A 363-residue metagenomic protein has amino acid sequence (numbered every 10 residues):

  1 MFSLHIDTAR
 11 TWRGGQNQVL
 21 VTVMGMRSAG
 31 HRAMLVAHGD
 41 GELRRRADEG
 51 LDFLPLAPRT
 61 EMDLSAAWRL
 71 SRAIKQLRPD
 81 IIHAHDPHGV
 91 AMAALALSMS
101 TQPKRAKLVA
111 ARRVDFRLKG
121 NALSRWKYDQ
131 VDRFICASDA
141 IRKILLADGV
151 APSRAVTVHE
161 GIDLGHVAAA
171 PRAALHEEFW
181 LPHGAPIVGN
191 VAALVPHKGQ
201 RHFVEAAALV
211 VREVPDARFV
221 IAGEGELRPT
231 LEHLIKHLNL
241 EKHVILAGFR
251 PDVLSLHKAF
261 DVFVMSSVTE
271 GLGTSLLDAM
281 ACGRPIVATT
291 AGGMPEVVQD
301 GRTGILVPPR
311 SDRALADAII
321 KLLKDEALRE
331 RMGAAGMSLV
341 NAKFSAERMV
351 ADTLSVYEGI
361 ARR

Functional and structural regions predicted by a protein language model:
R13-M24, P186, N190-R212, F219 (+5 more regions): A conserved mid-protein helix/loop that constitutes part of the nucleotide-sugar donor-binding site
L35-A37, P285-A288, V298: Short hydrophobic beta-strand element within catalytic cores of glycosyltransferases and related nucleotide-activated
Q102-D139: A conserved, positively charged/aromatic
A140, G161: Carbohydrate-associated surface elements
V167-L181, K236, V350: A short helix/loop element that forms part of the nucleotide-sugar donor recognition site in Leloir-type
F249, V268: Aromatic "clamp/platform" in nucleotide-sugar-dependent glycosyltransferases that forms part of the donor/acceptor
D300-G301, I305-D312, K321-A327: Conserved acidic donor-binding segment of nucleotide-sugar-dependent glycosyltransferases
A314, K321, L328-K343, D352-S355: A short, well-ordered alpha-helix in the C-terminal region of glycosyltransferases
